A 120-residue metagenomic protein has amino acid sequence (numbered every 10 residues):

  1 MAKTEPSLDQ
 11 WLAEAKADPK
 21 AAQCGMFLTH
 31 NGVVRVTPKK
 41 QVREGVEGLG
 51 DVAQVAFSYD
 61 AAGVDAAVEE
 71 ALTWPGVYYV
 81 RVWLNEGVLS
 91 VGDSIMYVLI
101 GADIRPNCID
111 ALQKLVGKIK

Functional and structural regions predicted by a protein language model:
M1-S94, G101-K120: N-terminal, polar/charged subdomain of small-to-medium soluble alpha/beta proteins
